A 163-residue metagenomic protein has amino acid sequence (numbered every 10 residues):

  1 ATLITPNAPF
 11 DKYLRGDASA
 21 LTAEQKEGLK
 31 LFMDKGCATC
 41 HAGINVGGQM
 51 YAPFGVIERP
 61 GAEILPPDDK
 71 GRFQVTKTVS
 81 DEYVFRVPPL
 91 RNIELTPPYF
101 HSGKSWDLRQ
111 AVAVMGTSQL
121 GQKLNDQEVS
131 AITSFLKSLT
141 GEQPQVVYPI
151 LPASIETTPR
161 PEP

Functional and structural regions predicted by a protein language model:
A1-P163: Periplasmic c-type cytochrome electron-transfer domains
